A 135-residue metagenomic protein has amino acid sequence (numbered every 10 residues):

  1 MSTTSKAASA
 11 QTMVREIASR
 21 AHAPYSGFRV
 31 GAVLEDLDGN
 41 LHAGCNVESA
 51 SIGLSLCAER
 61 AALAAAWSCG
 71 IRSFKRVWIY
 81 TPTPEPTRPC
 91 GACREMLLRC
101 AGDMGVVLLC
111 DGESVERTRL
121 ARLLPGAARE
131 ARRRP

Functional and structural regions predicted by a protein language model:
S2-A23, C69-P135: C-terminal binding/interaction regions
A7-A10, A32, S55: Hydrophobic alpha-helical segments and helix-packing faces
M13-E16, A58-A66: Short, well-ordered amphipathic alpha-helical segments that serve as non-catalytic structural scaffolds within diverse
S26-G27, L56: Short glycine/proline-enriched turns and hinge-like loops at secondary-structure junctions
G27-D36: Short beta-strand scaffold segments in enzyme catalytic cores
C45-A61: Compact, glycine-rich, soluble single-domain proteins
